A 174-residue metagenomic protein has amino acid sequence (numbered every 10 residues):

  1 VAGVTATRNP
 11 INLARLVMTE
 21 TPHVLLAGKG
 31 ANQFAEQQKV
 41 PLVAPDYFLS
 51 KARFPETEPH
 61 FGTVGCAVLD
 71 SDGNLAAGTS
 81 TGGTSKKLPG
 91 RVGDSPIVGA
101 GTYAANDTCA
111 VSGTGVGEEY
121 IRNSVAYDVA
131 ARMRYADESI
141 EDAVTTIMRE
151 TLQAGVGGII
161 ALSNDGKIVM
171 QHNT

Functional and structural regions predicted by a protein language model:
V1-T174: N-terminal nucleophile
